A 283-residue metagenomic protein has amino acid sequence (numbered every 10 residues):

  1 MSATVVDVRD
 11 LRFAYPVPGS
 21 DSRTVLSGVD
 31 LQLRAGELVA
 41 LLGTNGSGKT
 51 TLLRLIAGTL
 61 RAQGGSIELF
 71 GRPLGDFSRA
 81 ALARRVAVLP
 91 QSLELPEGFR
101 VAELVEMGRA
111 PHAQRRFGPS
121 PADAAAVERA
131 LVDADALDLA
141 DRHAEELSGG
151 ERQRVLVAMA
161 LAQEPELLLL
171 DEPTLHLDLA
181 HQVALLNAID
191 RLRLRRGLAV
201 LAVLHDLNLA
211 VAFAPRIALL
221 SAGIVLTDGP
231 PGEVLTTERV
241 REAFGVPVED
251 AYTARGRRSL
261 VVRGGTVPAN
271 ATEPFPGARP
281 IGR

Functional and structural regions predicted by a protein language model:
L42-T44: The feature captures the beta-strand-to-loop junction immediately N-terminal to the Walker
A57: Helix-to-loop junction immediately C-terminal to a conserved catalytic motif
G65-P73, L82: Conserved ABC transporter NBD signature motif
E106, P121-L139: Conserved ABC ATPase "signature" region
G118, H143-L147, E151: Conserved ABC ATPase signature
E164: Conserved catalytic motifs of ABC-family nucleotide-binding domains
L168-E172: Catalytic Walker B motif of ABC-type/P-loop ATPase nucleotide-binding domains
